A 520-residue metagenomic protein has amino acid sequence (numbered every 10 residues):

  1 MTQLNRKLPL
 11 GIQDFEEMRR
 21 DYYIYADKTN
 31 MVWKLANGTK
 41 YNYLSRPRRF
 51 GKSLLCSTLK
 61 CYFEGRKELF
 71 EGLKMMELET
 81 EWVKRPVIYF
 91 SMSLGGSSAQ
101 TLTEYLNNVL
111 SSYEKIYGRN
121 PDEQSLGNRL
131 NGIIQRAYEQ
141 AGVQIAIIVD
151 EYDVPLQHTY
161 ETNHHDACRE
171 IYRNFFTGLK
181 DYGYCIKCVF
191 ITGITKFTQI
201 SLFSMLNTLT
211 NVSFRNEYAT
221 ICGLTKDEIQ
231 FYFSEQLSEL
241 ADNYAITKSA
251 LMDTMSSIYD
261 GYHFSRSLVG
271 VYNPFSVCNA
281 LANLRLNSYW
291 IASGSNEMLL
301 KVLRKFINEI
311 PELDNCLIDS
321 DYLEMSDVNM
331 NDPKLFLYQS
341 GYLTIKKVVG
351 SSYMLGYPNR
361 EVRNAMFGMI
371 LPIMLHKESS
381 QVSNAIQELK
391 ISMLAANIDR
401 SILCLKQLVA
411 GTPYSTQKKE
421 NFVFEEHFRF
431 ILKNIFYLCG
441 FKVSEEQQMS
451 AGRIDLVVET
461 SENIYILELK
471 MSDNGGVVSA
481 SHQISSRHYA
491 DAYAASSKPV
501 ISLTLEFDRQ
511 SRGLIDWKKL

Functional and structural regions predicted by a protein language model:
M1-F424, C439-F441: Phosphate-binding site recognition
A137-A141, I435-S461: Active-site metal-binding core of divalent-cation-utilizing nuclease and nuclease-like domains
A146, N463-L467, I501: Structural motif
D166-I171, M471-A490: Mg2+/Mn2+-dependent nuclease catalytic core
F175-Y182, L335-L343, K433-L438, Q483-L503: Metal-dependent nuclease catalytic cores in nucleic-acid-processing enzymes, especially RNase H-like/related
E426, F430-N434, I464, H482: Feature representing long, continuous alpha-helical segments
L432, L456-V458, E462-D473, R487: Conserved catalytic cores of phosphodiester-cleaving nucleases, focusing on short active-site segments
A492, S496-L520: Domain-level recognition of nuclease-like catalytic cores that cleave nucleotide substrates
